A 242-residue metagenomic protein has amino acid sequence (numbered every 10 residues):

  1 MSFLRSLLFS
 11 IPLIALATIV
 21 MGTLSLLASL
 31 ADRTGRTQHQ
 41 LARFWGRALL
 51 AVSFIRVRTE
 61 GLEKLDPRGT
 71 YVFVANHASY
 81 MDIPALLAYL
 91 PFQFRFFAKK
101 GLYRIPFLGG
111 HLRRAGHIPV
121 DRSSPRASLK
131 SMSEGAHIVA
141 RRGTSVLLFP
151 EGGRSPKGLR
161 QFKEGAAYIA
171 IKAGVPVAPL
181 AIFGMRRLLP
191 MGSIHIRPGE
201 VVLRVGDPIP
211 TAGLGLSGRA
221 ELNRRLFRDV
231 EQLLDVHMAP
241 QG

Functional and structural regions predicted by a protein language model:
M1-T59, G110-A115: A transmembrane-helix-recognition feature enriched in membrane-embedded lipid enzymes and envelope glyco-/phospholipid
L4, L129-G242: Non-catalytic C-terminal accessory region of glycerolipid acyltransferases and related lyso-lipid remodeling enzymes
S6-L13, A42-A98: Conserved H-X4-D acyltransferase segment
G46, I118-R122, G152: Short, basic, glycine/proline-bearing loop/turn elements
L49-V52, F73-V74, R122-R126, S155-P156: Short, flexible loop segments at the rims of nucleotide/cofactor-binding pockets, characterized by
N76, R113-A115, H195-P198: Short, hinge-like loop/turn segments at secondary-structure boundaries
Y80-E134: Membrane-embedded segments
